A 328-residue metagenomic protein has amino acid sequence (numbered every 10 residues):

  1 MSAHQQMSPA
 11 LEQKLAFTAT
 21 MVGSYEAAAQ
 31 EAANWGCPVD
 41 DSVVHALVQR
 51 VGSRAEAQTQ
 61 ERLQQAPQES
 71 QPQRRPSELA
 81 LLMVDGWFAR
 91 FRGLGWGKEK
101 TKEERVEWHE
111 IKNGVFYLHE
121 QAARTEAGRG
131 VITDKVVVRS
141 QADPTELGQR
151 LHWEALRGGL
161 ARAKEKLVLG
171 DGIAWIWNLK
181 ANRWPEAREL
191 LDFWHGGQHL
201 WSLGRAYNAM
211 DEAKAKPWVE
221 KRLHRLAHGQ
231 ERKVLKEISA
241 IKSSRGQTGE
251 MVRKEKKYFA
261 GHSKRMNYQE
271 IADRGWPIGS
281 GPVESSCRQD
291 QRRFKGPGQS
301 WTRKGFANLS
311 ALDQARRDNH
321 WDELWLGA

Functional and structural regions predicted by a protein language model:
M1-A328: Catalytic center-proximal scaffold of phosphoryl-transfer enzymes
